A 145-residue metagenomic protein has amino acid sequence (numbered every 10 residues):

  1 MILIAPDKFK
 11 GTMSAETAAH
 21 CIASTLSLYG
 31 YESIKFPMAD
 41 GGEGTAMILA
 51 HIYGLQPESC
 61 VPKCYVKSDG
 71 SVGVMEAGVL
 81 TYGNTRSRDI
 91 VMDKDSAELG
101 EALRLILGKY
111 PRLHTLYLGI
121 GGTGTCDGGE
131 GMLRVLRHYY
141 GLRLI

Functional and structural regions predicted by a protein language model:
M1-I145: N-terminal loops that bind phosphate or other acidic moieties and the adjacent beta-alpha structural core
